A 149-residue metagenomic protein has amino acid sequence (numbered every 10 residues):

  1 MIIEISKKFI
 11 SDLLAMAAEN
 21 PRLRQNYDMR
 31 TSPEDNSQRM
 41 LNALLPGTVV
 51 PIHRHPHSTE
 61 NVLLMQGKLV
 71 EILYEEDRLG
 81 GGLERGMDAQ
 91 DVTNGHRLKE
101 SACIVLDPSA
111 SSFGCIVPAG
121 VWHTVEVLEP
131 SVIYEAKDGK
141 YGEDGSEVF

Functional and structural regions predicted by a protein language model:
M1-S37, P51, G81-A89, G95-I104: A short, N-terminal "cap"/entry segment at the start of jelly-roll beta-barrel domains of the cupin/DSBH fold
L41, N61, T124: Short, surface-exposed charged micro-motifs
L41-P56: Conserved short histidine dyad/triad with adjacent acidic residue
P51-H53, E71-I72, C115-V117, H123-L128 (+1 more regions): Short beta-strand His + acidic residue motifs that chelate non-heme Fe in jelly-roll/DSBH and cupin folds
H57-L79, D91-N94: Glycine- and acidic-residue-biased ligand/ion/polar-headgroup-sensing regions
K99-L106, W122-F149: Double-stranded beta-helix
